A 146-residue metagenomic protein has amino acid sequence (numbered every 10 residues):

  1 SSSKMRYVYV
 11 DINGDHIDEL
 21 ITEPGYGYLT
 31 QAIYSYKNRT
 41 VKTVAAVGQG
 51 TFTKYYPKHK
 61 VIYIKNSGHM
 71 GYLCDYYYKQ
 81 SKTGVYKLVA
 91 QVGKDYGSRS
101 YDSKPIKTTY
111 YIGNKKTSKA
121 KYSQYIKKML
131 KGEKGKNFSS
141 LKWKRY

Functional and structural regions predicted by a protein language model:
S1-S2, T40-F52, A90: Blade-edge motifs of beta-propeller repeat domains
S3-I12, F52-V61: Beta-propeller blade termini
Y9-G14, K79-K82: Extracellular and analogous surface-interaction loops
N13-P24, H59-I64: Acidic/hydrophobic-patterned starts of short beta strands in beta-sheet-rich repeat architectures
I17, G27-Q31, V47-Q49, K65 (+1 more regions): Short, surface-exposed coil-to-beta transition loops
T30-A45, Y77-S81: Beta-propeller blade repeat segments, especially FG-GAP/WD-type strand-to-loop junctions in 6- to 7-bladed propeller
H59-Y146: Acidic, small-residue rich beta-repeat scaffolds with periodic aromatic anchors
